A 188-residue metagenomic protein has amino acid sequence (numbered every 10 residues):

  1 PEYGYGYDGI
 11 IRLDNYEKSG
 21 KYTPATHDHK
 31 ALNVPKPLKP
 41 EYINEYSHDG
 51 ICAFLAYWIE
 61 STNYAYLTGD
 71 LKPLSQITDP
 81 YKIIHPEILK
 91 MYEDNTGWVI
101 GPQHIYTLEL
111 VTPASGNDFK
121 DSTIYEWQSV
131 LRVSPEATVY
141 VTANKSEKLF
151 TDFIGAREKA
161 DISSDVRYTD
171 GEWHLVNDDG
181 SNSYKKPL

Functional and structural regions predicted by a protein language model:
P1-D14, S115-L188: Exposed beta-sheet edge and beta->alpha loop/turn motif
Y3-G6, E17, S47, Y66 (+1 more regions): Generic detector of intrinsically disordered, low-complexity, polar/charged segments
Y5-L32: Short, charge-rich, low-complexity alpha-helical interaction segments
T23-Q103: Core segments of small alpha/beta cavity-forming domains
H27, V111, R132-S134: Structured loops at beta-to-helix junctions and adjacent beta-edge loops in soluble globular domains
N44, I84-K90, Y106-E109, T142-K145 (+1 more regions): A short linear-motif detector with a strong N-terminal bias
T96-D118: A short, amphipathic edge element
